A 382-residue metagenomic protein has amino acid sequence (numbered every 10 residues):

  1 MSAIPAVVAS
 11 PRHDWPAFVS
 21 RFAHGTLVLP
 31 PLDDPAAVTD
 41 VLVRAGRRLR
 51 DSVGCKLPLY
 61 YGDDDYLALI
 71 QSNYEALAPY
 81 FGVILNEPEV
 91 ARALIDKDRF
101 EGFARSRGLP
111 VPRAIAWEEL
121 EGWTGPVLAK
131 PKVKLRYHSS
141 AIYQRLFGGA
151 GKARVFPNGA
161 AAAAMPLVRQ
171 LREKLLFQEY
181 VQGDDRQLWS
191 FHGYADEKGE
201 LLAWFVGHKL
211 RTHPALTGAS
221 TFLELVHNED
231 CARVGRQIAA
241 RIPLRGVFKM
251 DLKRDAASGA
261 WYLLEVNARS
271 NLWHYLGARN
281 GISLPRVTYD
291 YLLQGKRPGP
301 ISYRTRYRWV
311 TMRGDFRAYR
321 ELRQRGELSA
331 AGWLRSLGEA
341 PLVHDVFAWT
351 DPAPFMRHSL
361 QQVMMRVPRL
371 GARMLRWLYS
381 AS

Functional and structural regions predicted by a protein language model:
M1-N86, Q361-A381: ATP-binding N-terminal substructure of ATP-dependent carboxylate-amine bond-forming enzymes
S10-W15, D64-Y66, V133, E197-L201 (+2 more regions): Short glycine-enriched loops at secondary-structure junctions
A91-L176, E197-K198, E229, R233: Active-site nucleotide/adenylate-binding loops and adjacent lid/helix of ATP-dependent enzymes
P112, R245-M250, G295-Y303: Acidic/polar loop patches that form or flank catalytic/metal-binding clefts of enzymes that bind anionic ligands
R136, L210-F222, N267-G281: Glycine-rich phosphate/pyrophosphate-binding beta-alpha loops
R154-P214, V226-R236, R254, A260-Y262: Phosphate-binding site of ATP-dependent enzymes
A240-Y275: Conserved metal-phosphate-binding beta-hairpin within the catalytic cores of diverse ATP-dependent phosphoryl-transfer
D290-S382: Peripheral (often C-terminal) accessory segments that flank ATP-dependent C-N-forming ligase machineries
